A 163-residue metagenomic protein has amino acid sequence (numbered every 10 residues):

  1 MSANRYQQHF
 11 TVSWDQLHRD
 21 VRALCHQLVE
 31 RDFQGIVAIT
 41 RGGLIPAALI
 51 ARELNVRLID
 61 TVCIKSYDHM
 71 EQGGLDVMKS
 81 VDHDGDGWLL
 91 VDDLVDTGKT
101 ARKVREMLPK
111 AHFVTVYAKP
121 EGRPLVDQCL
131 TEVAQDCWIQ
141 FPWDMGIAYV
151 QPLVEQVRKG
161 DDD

Functional and structural regions predicted by a protein language model:
M1-D163: PRPP-associated nucleotide enzymes
